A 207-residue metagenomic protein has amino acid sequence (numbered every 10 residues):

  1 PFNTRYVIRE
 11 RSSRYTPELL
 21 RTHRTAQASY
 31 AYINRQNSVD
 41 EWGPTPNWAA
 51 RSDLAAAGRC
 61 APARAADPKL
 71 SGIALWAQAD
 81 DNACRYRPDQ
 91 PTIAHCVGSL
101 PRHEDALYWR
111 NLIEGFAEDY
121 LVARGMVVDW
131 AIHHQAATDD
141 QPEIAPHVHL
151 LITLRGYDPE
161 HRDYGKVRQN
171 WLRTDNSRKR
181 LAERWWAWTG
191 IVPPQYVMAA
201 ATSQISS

Functional and structural regions predicted by a protein language model:
P1-S207: N-terminal nicking endonuclease/strand-transfer module with a His-rich metal-binding environment and a catalytic Tyr
